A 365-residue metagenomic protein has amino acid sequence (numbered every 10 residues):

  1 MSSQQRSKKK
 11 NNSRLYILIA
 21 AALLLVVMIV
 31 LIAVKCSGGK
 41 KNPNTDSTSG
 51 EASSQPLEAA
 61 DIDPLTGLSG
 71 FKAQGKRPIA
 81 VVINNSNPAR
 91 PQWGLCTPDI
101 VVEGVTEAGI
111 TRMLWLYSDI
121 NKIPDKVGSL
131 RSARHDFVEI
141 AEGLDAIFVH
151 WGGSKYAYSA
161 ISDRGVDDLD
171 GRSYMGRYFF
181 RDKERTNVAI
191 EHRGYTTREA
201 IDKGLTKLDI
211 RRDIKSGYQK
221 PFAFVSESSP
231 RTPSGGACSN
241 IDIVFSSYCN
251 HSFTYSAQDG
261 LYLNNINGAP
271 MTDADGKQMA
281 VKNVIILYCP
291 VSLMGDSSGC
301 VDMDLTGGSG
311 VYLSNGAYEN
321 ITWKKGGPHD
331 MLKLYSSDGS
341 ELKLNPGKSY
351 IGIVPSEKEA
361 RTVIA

Functional and structural regions predicted by a protein language model:
M1-L15: N-terminal Lys/Arg-rich, disordered targeting/topogenic segments
I19-L31: Hydrophobic membrane-insertion alpha-helices, especially the h-region of bacterial N-terminal signal peptides
V30-P43: Hydrophobic single-pass membrane-insertion segments
S47-P98, E107-A365: A surface/extracellular/periplasmic glyco- and lipid-processing/surface-interacting theme
G104: Change "in soluble alpha/beta enzymes" to "in soluble alpha/beta proteins
